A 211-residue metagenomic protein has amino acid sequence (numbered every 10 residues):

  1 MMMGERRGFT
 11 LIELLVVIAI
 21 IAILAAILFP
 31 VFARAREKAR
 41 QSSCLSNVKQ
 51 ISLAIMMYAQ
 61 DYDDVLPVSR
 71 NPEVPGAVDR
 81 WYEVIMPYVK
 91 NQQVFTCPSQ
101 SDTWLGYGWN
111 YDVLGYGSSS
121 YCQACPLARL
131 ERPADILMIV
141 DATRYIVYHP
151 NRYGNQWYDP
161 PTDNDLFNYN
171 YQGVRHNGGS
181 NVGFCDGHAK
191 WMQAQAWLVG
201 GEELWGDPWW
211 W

Functional and structural regions predicted by a protein language model:
M1-M2, V65: Residue-level detector of intrinsically disordered terminal segments
M2-G4, P98: Solvent-exposed helix-loop boundary motif
G4-S46: Amphipathic alpha-helical segments typified by the pilin-like N-terminal helix that continues immediately C-terminal
S42-W211: Short, well-structured segments within or immediately adjacent to enzyme catalytic domains that line ligand-binding
